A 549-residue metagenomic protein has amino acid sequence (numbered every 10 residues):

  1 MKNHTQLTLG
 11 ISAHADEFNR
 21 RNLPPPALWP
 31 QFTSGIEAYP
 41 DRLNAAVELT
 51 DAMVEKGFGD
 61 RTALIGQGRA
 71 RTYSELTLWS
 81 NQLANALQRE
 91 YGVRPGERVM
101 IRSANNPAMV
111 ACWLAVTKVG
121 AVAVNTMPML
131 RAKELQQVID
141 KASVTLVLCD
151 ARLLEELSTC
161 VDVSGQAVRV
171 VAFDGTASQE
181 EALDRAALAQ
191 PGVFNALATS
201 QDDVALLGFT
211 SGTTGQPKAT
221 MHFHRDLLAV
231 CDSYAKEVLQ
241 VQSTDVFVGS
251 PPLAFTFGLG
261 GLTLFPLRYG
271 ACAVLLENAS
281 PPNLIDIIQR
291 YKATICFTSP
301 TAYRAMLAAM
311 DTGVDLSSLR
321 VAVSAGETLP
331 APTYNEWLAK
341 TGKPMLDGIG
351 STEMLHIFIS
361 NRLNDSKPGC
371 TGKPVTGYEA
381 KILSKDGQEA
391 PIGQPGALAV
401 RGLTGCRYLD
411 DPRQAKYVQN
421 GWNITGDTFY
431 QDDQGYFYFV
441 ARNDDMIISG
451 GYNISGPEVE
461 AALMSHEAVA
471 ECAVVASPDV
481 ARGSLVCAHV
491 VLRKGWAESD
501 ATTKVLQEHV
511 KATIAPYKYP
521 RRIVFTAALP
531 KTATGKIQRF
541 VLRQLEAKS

Functional and structural regions predicted by a protein language model:
M1-D16, L114, K118-A186, R493-K494: Structural core segment of the AMP-binding/adenylate-forming
R69-R71, A86-L130, P252, N453: Conserved AMP-binding/adenylate-forming
T72-E75, A198, A205-A229: Conserved AMP-binding A3 loop
G120, L228-V246, L253-T294, A309: Conserved AMP-binding/adenylation subdomain of ANL enzymes
L130, V147-C149, C296, G402 (+4 more regions): AMP-binding/adenylate-forming catalytic core of the ANL superfamily
A172, A177, A189-F209, Q216 (+1 more regions): Conserved pre-ATP/AMP-binding loop-to-beta segment of ANL
R268, A293-T298, L307-K367, E379: Gly/Ser/Thr-rich phosphate-binding loop
K373-G377, Q388-N420, Y452-I454: Conserved ATP/PPi-binding loop(s) of AMP-dependent carboxylate-activating enzymes
